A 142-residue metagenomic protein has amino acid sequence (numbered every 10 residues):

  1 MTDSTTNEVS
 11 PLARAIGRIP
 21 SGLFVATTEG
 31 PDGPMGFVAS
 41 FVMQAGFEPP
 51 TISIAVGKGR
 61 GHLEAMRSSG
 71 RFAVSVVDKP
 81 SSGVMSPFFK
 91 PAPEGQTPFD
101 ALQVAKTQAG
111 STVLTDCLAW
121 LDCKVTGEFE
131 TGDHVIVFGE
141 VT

Functional and structural regions predicted by a protein language model:
M1-T142: Active-site-proximal mixed secondary-structure blocks
